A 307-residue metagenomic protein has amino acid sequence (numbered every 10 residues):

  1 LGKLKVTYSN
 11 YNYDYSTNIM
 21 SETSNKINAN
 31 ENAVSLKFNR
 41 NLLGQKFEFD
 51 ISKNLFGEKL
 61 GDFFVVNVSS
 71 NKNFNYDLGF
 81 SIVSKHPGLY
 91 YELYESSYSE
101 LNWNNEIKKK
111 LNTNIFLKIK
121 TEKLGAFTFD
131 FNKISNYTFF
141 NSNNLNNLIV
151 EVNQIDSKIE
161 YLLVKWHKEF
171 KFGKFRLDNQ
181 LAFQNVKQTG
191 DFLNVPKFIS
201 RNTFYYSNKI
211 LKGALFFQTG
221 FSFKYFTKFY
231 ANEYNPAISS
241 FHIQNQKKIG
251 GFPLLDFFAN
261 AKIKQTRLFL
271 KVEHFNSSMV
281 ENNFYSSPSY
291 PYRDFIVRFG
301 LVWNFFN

Functional and structural regions predicted by a protein language model:
L1-N307: Exposed, low-structure sequence patches enriched in small/polar residues
